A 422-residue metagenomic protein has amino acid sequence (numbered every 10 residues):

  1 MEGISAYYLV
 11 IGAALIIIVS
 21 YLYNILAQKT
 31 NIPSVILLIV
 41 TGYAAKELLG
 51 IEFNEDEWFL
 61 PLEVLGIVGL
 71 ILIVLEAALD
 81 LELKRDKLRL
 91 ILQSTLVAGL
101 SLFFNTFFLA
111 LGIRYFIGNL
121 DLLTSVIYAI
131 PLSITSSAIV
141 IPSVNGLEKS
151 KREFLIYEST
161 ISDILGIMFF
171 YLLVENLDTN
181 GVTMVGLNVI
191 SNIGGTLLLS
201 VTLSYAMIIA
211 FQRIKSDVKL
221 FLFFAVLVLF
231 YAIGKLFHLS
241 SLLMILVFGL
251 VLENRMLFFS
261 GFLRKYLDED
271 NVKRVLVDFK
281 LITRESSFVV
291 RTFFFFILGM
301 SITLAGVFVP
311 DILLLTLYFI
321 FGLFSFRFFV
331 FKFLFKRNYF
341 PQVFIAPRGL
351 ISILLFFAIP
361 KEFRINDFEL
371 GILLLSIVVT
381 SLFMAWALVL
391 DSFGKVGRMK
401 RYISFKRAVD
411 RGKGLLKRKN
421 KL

Functional and structural regions predicted by a protein language model:
M1-L422: Transmembrane helical cores of multi-pass secondary ion antiporters/exchangers
